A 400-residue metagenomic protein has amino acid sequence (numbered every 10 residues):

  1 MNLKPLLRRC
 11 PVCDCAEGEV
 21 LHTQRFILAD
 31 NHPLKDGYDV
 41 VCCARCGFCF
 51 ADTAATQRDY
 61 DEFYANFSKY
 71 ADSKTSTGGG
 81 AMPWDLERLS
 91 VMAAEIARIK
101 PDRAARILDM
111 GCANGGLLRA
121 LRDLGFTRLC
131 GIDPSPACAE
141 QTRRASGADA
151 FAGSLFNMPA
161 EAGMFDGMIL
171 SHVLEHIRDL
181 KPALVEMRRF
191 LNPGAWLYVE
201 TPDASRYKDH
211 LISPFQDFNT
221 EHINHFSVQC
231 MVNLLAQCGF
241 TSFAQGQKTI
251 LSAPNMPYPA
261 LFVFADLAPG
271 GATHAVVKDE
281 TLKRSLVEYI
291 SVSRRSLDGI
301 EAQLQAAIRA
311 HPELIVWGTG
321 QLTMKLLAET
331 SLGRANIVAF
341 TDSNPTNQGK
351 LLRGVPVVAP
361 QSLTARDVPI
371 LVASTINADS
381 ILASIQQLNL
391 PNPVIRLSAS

Functional and structural regions predicted by a protein language model:
M1-G163, G167-S171, L184, G246-K248 (+3 more regions): Conserved N-terminal segment of class I S-adenosyl-L-methionine
G125, A145-S146, C238, G333 (+2 more regions): Short, structured coil segments at secondary-structure junctions
F126, N192-A195, L390-N392: A short helix->loop->beta-strand "cap" motif at the edges of active sites that frequently abuts
M164-H172, V368-T375: Short SAM/SAH-binding signature in class I
H172, H176, H222: Histidine-centered divalent metal-coordination motifs
K181-W196: A short glycine-rich, Lys/Arg-flanked "PGG" loop and its adjoining helix->strand segment in the class I
V199-N224, V228-L234: Short, glycine-/aromatic-enriched active-site segment of Class I SAM-dependent methyltransferases
P259-S400: Hydrophobic, well-ordered beta-alpha structural blocks that scaffold small-molecule cofactor pockets
